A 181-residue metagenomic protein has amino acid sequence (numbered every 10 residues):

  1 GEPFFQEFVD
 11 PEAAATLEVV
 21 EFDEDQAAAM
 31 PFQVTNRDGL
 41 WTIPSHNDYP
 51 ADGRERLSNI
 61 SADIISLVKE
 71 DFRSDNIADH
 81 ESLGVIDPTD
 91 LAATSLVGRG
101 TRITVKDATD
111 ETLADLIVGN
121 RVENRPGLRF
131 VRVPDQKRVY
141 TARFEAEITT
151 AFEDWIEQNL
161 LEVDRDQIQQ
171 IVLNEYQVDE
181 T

Functional and structural regions predicted by a protein language model:
G1-T181: Secondary-structure "cap/kink" motif recognition
